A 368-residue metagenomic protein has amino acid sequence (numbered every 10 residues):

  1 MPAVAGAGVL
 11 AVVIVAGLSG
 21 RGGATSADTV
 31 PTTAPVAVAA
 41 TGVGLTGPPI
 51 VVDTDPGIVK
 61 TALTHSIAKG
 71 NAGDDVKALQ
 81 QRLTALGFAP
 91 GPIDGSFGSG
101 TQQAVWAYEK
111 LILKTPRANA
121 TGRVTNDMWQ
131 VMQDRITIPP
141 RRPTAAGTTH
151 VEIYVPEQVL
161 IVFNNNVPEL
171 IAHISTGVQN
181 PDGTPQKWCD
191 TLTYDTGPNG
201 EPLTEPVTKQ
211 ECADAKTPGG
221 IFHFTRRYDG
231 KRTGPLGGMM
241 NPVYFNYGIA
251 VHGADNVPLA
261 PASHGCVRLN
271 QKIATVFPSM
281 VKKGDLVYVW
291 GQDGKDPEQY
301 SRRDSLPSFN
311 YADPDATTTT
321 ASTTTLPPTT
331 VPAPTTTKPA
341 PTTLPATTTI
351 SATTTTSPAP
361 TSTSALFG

Functional and structural regions predicted by a protein language model:
P2-D94: Acidic, Ser/Thr/Pro/Gly-enriched interdomain connector segments
G8, V12, V38-A40, T144-A146 (+1 more regions): Exported/periplasmic cell-wall-interacting domains
T54-T64, L113-A120, N126-T149, S301: Intrinsically disordered, low-complexity Ser/Thr-rich linker and spacer segments in cell-wall-related proteins
S66-K77, Q81-Q103, A107-V131: Short acidic, glycine/serine/threonine-rich helix-capping segments at coil-helix boundaries
Q81-F88, W106-K114, Q133-T137, N165-L170 (+5 more regions): Sec-exported extracytoplasmic/periplasmic mature domains
W129, T137, P156, N165-V167 (+5 more regions): Solvent-exposed coil/turn segments that connect beta secondary-structure elements in extracytoplasmic/periplasmic
I136-W188: A structural motif detector for short, solvent-exposed N-terminal "entry" segments of globular domains
Q186-A213: Surface-exposed intrinsically disordered loops and tails
